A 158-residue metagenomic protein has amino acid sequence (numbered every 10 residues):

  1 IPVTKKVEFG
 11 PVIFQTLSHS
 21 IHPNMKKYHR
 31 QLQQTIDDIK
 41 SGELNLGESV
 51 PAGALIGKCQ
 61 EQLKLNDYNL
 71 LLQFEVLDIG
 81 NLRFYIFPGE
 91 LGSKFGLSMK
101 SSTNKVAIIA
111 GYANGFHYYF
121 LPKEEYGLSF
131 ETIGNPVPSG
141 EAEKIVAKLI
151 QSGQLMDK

Functional and structural regions predicted by a protein language model:
I1-K158: Non-catalytic substrate/cofactor recognition surfaces at enzyme active-site rims
